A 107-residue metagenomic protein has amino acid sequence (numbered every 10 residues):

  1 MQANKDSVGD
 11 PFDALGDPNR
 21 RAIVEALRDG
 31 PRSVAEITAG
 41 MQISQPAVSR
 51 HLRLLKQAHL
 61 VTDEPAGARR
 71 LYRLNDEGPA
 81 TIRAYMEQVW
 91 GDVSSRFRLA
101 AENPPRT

Functional and structural regions predicted by a protein language model:
M1-S7, P79-T107: Amphipathic alpha-helical dimerization/coiled-coil segments that flank or bridge DNA-binding/regulatory modules
D6-P46, R69-A80: N-terminal helix-turn-helix DNA-binding core of bacterial DNA-binding proteins
P31, M41, Q45, L52 (+2 more regions): Short amphipathic alpha-helical/adjacent loop interface patches that line ligand and macromolecule-binding sites
A39, R50, K56-Q57: Alpha-helical residues within the helix-turn-helix
K56-G67, R73-L74: Beta-hairpin "wing" of winged helix-turn-helix
